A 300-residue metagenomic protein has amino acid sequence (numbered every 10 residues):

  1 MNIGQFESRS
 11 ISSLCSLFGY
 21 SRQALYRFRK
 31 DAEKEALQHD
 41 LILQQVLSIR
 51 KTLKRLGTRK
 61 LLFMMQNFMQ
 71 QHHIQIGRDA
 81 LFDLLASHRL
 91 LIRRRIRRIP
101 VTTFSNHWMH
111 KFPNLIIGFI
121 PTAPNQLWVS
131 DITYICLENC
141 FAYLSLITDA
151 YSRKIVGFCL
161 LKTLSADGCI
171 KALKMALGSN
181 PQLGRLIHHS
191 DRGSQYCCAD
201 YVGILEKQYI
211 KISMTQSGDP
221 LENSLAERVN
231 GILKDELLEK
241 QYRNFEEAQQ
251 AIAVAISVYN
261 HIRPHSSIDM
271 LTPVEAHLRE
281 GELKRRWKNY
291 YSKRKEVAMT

Functional and structural regions predicted by a protein language model:
M1-L14, F18-G19: Double-stranded DNA-binding cores of transcription factors and transposases
I3-Q5, I49, A176-N180: Hydrophobic helix-cap positions at the C-terminus of alpha-helices in RecA-like/P-loop ATPase nucleotide-binding cores
S8-S10, L56, I76, R243: Residue-level signal for the short linker/turn that defines the boundary of a DNA-recognition helix
S13-A32, K54, A251-D269: K/E-rich alpha-helical interaction surfaces of small helical-bundle regulatory domains
C15, R22-A123, V274-L283, R294: Basic, flexible linker segments flanking DNA-binding modules in nucleic acid-interacting mobile-element proteins
Q70-R78, D83-R94, H107-L146, A150-A253 (+1 more regions): RNase H-like DDE/DDD metal-dependent nuclease/strand-transfer catalytic core used by mobile genetic elements
E206-I210, K234-T300: C-terminal domain-tail junction helix/linker
